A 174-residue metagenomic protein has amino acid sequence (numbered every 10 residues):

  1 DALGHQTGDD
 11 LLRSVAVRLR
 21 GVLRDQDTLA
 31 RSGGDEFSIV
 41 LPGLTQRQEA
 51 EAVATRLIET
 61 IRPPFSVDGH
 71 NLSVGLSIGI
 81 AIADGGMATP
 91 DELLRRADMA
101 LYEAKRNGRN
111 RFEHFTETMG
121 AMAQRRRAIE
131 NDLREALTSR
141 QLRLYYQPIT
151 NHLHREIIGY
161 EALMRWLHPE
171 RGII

Functional and structural regions predicted by a protein language model:
D1-Q6, D10, S14-T28, F65-H70 (+4 more regions): Nucleotide second-messenger and two-component phosphorelay signaling modules
D1-R24, A30-I39, R47-T55, R95-D98 (+1 more regions): Conserved long alpha-helical elements within nucleotide-processing catalytic cores of c-di-GMP signaling and class III
L29, A52, R56-S66, H70 (+4 more regions): Cyclic nucleotide signaling catalytic output domains
G34, R109, Y160: ATP/adenylate-binding site constellation spanning eukaryotic-like Ser/Thr protein kinases, ABC-transporter
F37, L76-I80, A162: A structural signal for short, well-ordered beta-strand segments
V40-G43, A81-A83, R165: Short hydrophobic/aromatic beta-strand micro-patches that form the beta-sheet surface supporting nucleotide- or nucleic
L72-V74, I158: PAS-family sensory domains
T118, Q124-I174: Active-site core of bacterial EAL-family cyclic-dinucleotide phosphodiesterase domains
